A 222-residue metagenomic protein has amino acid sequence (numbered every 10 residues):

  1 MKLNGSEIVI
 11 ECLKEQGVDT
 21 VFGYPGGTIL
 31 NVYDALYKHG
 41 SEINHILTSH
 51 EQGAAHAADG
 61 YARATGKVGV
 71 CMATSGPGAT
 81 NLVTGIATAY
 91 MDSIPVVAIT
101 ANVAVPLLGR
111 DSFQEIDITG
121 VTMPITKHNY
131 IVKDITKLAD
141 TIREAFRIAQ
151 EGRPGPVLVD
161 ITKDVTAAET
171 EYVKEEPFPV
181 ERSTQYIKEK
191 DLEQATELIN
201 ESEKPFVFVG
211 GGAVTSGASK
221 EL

Functional and structural regions predicted by a protein language model:
M1-L222: N-terminal alpha/beta PP-like core and its mobile active-site loop of ThDP/TPP-dependent enzymes
